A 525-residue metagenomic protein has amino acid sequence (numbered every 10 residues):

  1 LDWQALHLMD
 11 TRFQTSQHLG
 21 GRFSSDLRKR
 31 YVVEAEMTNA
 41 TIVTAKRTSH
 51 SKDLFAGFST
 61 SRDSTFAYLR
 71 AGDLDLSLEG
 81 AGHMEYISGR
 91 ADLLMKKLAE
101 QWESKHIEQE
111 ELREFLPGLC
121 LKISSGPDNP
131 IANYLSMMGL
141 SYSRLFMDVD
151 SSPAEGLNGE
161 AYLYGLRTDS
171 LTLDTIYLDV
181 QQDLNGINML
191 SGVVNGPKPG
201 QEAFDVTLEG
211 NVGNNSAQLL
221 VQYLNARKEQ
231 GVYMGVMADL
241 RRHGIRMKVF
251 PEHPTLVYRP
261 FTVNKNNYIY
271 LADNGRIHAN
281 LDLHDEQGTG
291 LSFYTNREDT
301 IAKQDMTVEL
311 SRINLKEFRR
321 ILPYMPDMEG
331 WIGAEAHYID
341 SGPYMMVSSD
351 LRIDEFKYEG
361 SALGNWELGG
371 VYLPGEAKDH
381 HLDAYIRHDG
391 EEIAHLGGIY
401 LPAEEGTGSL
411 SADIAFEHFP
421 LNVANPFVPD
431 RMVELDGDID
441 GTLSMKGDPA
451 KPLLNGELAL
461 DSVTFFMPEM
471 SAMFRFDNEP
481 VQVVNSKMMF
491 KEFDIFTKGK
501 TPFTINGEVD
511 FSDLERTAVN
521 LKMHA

Functional and structural regions predicted by a protein language model:
L1-E335, S341-T442, P449-A525: Interface amphipathic segments
